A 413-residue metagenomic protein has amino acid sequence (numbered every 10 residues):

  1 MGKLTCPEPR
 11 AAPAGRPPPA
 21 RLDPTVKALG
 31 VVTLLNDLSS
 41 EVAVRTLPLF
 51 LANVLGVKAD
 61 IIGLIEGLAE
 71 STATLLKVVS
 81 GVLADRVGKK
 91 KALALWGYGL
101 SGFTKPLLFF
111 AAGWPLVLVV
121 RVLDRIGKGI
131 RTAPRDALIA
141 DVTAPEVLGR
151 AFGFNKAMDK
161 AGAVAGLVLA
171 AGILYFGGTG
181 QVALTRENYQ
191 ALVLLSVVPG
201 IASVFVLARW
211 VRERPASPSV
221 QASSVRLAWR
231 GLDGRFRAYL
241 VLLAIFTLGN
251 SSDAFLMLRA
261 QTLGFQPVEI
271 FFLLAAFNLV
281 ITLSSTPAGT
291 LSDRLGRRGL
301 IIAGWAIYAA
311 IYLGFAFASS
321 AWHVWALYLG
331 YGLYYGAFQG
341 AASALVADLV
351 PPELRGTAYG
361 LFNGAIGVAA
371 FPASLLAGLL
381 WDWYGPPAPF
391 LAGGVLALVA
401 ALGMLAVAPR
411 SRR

Functional and structural regions predicted by a protein language model:
T5-D23, R212-L242: Juxtamembrane intracellular "pre-TM" segments in multi-pass secondary transporters
R16-A73, F236-L273: Helix-loop boundary and gating motifs at the non-cytosolic
L49-V54, A165-E187, P372-A388: Transmembrane alpha-helix termini and helix-breaking/packing motifs in multi-pass membrane transporters
L75-A112, S292-R298: Conserved MFS/SLC helix-loop-helix module at the cytosolic interface between two early adjacent transmembrane helices
A92-P106, V197, G299-G314, G394: Structural signature of the two symmetry-related core transmembrane helices
I130-T143, A337-V350: Intracellular juxtamembrane helix-capping segments at the cytosolic ends of symmetry-related transmembrane helices
V197-S217, A400-A408: C-terminal membrane-cytosol helix-exit motif in multi-pass small-molecule transporters
L295-A342: C-terminal transmembrane helical hairpin of 12-TM major facilitator-type secondary transporters
